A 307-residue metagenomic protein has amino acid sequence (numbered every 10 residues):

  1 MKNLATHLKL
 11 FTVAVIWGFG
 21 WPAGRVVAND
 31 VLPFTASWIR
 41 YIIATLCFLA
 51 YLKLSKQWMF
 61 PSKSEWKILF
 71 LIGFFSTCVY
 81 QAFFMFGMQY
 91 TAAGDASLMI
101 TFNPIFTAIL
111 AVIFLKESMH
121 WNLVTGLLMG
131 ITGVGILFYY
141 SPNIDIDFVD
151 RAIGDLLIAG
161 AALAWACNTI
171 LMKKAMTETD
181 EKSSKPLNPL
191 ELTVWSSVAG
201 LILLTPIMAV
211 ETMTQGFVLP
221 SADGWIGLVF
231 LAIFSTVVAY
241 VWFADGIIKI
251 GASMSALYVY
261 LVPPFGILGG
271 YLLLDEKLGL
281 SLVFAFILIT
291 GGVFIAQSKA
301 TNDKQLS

Functional and structural regions predicted by a protein language model:
M1-T12, W58, F102-L163, F286-S307: Juxtamembrane helix-loop boundary signature in multi-pass membrane transporters
M1-W38, D145-S183, I202, L306-S307: Glycine-/small-residue-enriched transmembrane alpha-helix faces in small-molecule transporters and effluxers
K2-T6, D30-F34, W38, P61-K67 (+3 more regions): Juxtamembrane helix-entry segments on the extracytoplasmic side of multipass membrane proteins
A14, S37-I39, T77, Q81 (+3 more regions): Helix-helix packing/entry segments at the starts of transmembrane helices
I16, D30-V79, F106, L163-L171 (+2 more regions): Transmembrane alpha-helices of multi-pass small-molecule transport proteins
I16, G20-W21, L49-I100, I136 (+1 more regions): Specific transmembrane alpha-helical segments of multi-pass solute transporters/efflux pumps, especially DMT/EamA
G20, I42-C47, M99-I113, L128 (+5 more regions): Alpha-helical transmembrane segments of compact multi-pass small-molecule transporters, enriched in specific families
Y41-I42, L49-A50, N122, Y140 (+2 more regions): C-terminal-most transmembrane helix of multi-pass membrane proteins
